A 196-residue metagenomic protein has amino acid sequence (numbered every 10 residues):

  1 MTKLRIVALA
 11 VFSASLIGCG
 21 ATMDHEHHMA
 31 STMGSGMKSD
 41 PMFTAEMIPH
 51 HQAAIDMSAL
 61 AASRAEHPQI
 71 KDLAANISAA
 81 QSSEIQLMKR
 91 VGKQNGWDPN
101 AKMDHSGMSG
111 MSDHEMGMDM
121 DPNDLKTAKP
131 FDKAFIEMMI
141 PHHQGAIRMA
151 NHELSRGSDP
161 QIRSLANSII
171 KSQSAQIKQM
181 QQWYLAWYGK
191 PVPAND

Functional and structural regions predicted by a protein language model:
M1-A8: Bacterial N-terminal signal peptides that target proteins for export
L9-S13: Hydrophobic helical h-region of N-terminal Sec-dependent signal peptides in bacterial secretory/periplasmic proteins
S15-G18: C-terminal motif of bacterial Sec signal peptides marking the signal peptidase cleavage site
G20-D196: All-alpha RGS (Regulator of G-protein Signaling) helical domain and cognate RGS-like helical scaffolds
